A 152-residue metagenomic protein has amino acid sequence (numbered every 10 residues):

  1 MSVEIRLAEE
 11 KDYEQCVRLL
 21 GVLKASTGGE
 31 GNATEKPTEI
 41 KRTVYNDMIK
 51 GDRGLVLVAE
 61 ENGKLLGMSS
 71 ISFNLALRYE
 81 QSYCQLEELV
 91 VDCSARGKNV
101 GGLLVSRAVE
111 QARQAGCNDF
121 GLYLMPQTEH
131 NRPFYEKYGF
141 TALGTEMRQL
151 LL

Functional and structural regions predicted by a protein language model:
E4-R18: A short beta-loop-alpha structural element at the N-terminal edge of CoA-dependent acyl/N-acetyltransferase catalytic
G21-V44: Conserved GNAT-fold acetyl-CoA-binding loop/helix
N46-V58, Q85: A short helix-loop-beta-strand connector motif used in the catalytic cores of GNAT acetyltransferases and, in some
V58, K64-F73, V90: Conserved beta-strand in the GNAT
V91, G97-E110, K137: Conserved acetyl-CoA-binding loop-helix of GNAT-fold acetyltransferases
R96, G121-N131, L150-L152: Conserved beta-strand-loop-alpha-helix junction that forms the acyl-donor binding cleft
G102, P126-G144: Conserved active-site alpha-helix within GNAT-family acetyltransferase domains
V105, R113-L124: Conserved GNAT acetyl-CoA-binding A-motif
